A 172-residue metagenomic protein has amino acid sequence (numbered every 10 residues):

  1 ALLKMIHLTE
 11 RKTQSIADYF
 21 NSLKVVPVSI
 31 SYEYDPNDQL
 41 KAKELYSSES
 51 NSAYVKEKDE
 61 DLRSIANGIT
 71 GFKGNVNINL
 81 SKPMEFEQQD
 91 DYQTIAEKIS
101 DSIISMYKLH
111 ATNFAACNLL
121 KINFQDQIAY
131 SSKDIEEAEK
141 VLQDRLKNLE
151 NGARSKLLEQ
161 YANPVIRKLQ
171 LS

Functional and structural regions predicted by a protein language model:
A1-S172: Membrane-interfacial terminal anchoring regions of lipid-handling membrane enzymes
